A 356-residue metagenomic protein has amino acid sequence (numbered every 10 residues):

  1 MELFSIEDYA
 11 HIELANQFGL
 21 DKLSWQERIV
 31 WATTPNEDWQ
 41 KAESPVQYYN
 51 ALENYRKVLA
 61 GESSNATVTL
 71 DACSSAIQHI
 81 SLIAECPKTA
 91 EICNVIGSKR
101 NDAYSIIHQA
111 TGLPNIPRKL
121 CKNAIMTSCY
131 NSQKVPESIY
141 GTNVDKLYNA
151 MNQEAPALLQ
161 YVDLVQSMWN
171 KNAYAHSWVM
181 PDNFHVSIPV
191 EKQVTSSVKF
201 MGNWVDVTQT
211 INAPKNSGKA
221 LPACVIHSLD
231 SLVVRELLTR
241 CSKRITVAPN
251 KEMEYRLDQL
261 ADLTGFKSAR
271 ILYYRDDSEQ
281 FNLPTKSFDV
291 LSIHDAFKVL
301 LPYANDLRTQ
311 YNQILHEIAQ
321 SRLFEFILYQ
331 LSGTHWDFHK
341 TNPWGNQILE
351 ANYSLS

Functional and structural regions predicted by a protein language model:
M1-S356: Conserved catalytic core of nucleotide polymerization and phosphodiester-bond processing enzymes
